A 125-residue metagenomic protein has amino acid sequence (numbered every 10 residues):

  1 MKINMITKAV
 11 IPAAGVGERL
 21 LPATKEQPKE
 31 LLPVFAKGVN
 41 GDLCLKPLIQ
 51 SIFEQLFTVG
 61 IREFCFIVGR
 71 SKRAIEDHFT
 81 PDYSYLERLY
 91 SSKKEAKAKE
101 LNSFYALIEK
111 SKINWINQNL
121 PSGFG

Functional and structural regions predicted by a protein language model:
M1, L21, N102-A106: Short, flexible, glycine/charge-rich loop motifs used to bind or transfer phosphoryl groups or to couple energy/partner
K2-R88: N-terminal glycine-rich phosphate-binding loop and ensuing alpha1 helix
A74-T80, S84-G125: Conserved beta-loop-beta/alpha segment of the NTase-like Rossmann-fold superfamily that binds/positions NTPs
